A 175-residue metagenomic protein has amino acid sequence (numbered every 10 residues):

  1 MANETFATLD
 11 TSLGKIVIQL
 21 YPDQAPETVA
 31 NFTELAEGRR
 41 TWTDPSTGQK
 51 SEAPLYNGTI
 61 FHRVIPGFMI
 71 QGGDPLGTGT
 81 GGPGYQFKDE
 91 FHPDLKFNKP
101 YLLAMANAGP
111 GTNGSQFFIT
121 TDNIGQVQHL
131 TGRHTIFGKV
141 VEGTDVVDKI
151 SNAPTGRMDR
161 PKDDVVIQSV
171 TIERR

Functional and structural regions predicted by a protein language model:
M1-R175: Cyclophilin-like peptidyl-prolyl cis-trans isomerases
